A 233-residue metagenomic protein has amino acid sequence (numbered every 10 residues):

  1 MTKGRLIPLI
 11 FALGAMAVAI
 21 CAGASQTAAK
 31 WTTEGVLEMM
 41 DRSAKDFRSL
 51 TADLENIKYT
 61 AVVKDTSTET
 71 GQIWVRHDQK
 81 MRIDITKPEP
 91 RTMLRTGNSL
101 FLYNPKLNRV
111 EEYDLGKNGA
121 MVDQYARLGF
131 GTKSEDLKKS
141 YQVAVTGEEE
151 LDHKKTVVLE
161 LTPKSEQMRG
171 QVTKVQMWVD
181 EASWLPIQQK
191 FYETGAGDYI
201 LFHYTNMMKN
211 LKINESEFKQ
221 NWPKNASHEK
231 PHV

Functional and structural regions predicted by a protein language model:
M1-F11: Bacterial N-terminal signal peptides that target proteins for export
A17, C21-S67, K80, W222-K224 (+1 more regions): N-terminal leader/targeting segments and the immediate start of mature chains
W31, E111, A126, F130 (+2 more regions): Gly/Pro-enriched, hydrophobic low-complexity segments that function as extracytoplasmic propeptides/linkers
F47-T51, T68-T70, R76-D78, P88 (+6 more regions): Extracytoplasmic
T51-E55, Q72-W74, R82-D84, F101 (+3 more regions): Soluble periplasmic/extracytoplasmic beta-strand elements of cell-envelope proteins
N56-K58, K87, P163, E193: Short beta-strand segments enriched in hydrophobic/aromatic residues within well-folded beta-rich domains
T60-V62, R82, E89-T92, R109 (+3 more regions): Short beta-strands and strand-coil junctions in structured, solvent-facing domains, enriched
Q72-Y125, E193-I200: An acidic-aromatic
